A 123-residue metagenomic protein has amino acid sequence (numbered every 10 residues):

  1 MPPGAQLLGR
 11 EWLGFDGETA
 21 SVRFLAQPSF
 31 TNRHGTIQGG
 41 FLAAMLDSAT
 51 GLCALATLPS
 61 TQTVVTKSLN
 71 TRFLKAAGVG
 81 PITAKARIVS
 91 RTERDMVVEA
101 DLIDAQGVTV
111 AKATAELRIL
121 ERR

Functional and structural regions predicted by a protein language model:
M1-R123: Terminal targeting signals and extreme-terminal segments of soluble enzymes
